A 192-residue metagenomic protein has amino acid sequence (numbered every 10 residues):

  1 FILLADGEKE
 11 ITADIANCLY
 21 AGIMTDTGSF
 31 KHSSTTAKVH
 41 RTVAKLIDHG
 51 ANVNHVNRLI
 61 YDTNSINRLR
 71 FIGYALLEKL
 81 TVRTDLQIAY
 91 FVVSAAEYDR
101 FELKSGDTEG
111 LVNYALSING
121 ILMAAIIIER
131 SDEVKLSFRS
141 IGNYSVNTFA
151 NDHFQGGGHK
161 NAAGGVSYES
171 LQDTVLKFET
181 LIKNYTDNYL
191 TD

Functional and structural regions predicted by a protein language model:
F1-G22, H49: A short, charged helix-loop
L19-Y20, T25-H153, G158-D192: Hydrophobic helix-and-loop "lid/oligomerization" segment in the mid-to-C-terminal part of catalytic domains
